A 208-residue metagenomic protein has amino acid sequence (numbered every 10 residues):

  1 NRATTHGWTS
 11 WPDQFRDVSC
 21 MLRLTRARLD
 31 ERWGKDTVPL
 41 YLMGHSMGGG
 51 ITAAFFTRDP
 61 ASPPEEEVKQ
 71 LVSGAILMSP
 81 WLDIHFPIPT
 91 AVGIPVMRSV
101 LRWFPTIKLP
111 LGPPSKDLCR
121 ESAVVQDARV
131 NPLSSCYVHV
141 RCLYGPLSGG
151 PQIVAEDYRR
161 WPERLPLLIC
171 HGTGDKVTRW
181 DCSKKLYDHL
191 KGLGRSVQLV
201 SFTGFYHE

Functional and structural regions predicted by a protein language model:
R2-D36: Catalytic nucleophile-loop/oxyanion-hole region of alpha/beta-hydrolase and closely related hydrolase-like folds
P39-Y41, G74: Residue in the alpha/beta-hydrolase core beta-strand immediately N-terminal to the catalytic nucleophile
Y41-G49, G172: Conserved alpha/beta-hydrolase "nucleophile elbow" surrounding the catalytic nucleophile
S46-C142: Alpha/beta-hydrolase-fold enzymes
S134, V138-R159: Active-site nucleophile elbow and catalytic-triad environment of alpha/beta-hydrolase enzymes
I169-H171, D175: Short beta-strand/loop motif that positions the catalytic acidic residue of the alpha/beta-hydrolase fold
R179-L190: Short alpha-helix in the alpha/beta-hydrolase fold that links the catalytic acid
L199-E208: Histidine-bearing beta->alpha loop at or near hydrolase active sites
